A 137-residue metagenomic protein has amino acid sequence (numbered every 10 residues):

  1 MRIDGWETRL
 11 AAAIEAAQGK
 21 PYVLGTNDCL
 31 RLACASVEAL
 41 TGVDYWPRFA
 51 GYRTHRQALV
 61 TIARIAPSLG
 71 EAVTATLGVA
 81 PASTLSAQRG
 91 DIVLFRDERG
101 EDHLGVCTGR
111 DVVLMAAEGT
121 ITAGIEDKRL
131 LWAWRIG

Functional and structural regions predicted by a protein language model:
M1-P67: N-terminal capping segments
T8, R48, R89, W134-I136: Intrinsic disorder/low-complexity segments enriched in polar/charged and small flexible residues
A13, L114-M115, L131-A133: Membrane-proximal intrinsically disordered regions of secretory-pathway and membrane-system proteins
A17, G25-N27, R48, Y52 (+7 more regions): Surface-exposed loop/turn and secondary-structure junction residues enriched for glycine/proline
Q57-T122: ...with weaker cross-activation on analogous glycine-rich loops/strands in unrelated enzymes
A123-G137: Glycine- and charge-enriched low-complexity intrinsically disordered segments
